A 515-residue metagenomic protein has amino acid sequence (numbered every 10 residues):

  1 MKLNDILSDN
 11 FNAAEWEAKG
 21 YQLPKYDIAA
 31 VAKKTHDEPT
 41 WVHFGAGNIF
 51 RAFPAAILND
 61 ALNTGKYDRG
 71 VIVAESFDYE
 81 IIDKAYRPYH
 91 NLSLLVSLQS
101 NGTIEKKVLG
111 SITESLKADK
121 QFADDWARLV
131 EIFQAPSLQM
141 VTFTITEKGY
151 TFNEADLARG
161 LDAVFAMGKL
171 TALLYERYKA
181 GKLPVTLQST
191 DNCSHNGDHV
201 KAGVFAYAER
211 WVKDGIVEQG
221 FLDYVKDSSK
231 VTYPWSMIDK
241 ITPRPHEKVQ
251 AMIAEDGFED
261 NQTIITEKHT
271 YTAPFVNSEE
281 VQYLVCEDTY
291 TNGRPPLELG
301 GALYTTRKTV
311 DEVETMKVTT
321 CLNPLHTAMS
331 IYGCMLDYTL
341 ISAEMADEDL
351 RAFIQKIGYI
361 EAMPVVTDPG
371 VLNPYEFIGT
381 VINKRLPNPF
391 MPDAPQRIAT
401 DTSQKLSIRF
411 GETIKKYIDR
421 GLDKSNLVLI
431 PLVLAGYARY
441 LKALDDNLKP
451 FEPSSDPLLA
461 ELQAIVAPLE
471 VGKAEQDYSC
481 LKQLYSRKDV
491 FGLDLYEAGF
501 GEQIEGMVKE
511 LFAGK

Functional and structural regions predicted by a protein language model:
M1-F44, N48-K515: Substrate/ligand-engaging "lid" and interaction regions
